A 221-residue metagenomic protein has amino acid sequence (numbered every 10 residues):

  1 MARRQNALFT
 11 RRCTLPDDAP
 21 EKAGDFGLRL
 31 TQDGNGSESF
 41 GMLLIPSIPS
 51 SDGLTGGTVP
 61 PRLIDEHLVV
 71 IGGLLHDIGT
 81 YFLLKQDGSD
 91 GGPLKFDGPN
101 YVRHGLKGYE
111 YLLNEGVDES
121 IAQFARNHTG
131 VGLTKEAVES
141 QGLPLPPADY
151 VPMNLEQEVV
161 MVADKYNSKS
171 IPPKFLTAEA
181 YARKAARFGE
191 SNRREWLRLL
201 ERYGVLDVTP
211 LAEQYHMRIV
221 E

Functional and structural regions predicted by a protein language model:
M1-N100: Acidic/His-rich, divalent-metal-binding segments that scaffold phosphate/diphosphate chemistry
F26, G132-L133, A182-E195: Short, mixed-charge aromatic SLiMs
E38, P49, L113, E201-G204: Generic structural signal for well-ordered, non-transmembrane alpha-helical segments in soluble/cytosolic regions
R62-A182: Divalent metal-dependent catalytic cores for phosphoryl transfer on phosphate-bearing substrates
F188-E221: Charged phosphate-binding loop/patch that engages nucleotide di/tri-phosphates or the phosphate backbone of nucleic
